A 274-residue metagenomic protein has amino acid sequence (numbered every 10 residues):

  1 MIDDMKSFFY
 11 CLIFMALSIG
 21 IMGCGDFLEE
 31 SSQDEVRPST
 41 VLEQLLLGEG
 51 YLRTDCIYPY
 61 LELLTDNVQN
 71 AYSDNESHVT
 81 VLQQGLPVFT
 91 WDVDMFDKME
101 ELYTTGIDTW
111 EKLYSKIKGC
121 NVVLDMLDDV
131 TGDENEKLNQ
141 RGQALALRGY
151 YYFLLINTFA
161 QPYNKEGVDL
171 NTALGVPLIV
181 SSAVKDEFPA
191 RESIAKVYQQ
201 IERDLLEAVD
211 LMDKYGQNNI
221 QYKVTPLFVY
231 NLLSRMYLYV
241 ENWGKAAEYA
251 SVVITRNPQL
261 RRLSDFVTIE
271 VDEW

Functional and structural regions predicted by a protein language model:
C11-G20: Bacterial N-terminal signal peptides
C24-S73: Membrane-proximal, proline-rich intrinsically disordered regions
I57-L64, E241, K245-W274: Hydrophobic-face positions in mid-chain alpha helices that act as interaction patches
L86-F159, E192, E207-D213: Conserved, well-structured interaction surfaces
I117-C120, Y198, L205, A250 (+1 more regions): Inward-facing hydrophobic residues that define packing positions of alpha-helical scaffold repeats
I156-Y163, G216, Y239-E241: Short coil/turn linking the two alpha-helices of tandem helical-hairpin repeats
T158-Q199: Short coil/linker segments at helix-helix boundaries
